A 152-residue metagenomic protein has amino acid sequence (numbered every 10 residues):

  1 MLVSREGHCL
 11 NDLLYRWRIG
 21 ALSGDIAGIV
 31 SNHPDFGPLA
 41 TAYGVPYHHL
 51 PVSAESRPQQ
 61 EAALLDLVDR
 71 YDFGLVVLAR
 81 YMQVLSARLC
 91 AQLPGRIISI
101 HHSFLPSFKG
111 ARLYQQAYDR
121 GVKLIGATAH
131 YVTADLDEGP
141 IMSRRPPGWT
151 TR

Functional and structural regions predicted by a protein language model:
M1-R152: One-carbon transfer enzymes
